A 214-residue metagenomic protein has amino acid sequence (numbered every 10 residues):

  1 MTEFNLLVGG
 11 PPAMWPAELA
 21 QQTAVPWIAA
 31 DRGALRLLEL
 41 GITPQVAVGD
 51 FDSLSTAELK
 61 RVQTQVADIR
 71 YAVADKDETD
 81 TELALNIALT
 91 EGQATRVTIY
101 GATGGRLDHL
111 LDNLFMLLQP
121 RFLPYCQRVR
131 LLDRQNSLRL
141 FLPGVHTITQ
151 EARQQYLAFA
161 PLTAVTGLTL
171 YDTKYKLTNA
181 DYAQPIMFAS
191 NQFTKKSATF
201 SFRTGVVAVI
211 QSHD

Functional and structural regions predicted by a protein language model:
M1-R61: N-terminal beta-strand-loop-alpha-helix module at the start of alpha/beta ligand-binding or catalytic domains
L7, I28-A30, Y71, R130-D133: General beta-strand structural signal in soluble alpha/beta enzymes
G33-L38, A84-L85, N113-Q119: Histidine-anchored nucleotide/phosphate-binding helix
D68-V73, P124-R130, A152-F159: A glycine-rich helix N-cap at a beta->alpha junction
I69-G92: Short phosphate-binding loop-to-helix
T98-H146: Anionic-ligand-binding alpha/beta catalytic cores of soluble enzymes and soluble regulatory domains that recognize
N136, F141-D214: Long, charged alpha-helical interface segments
